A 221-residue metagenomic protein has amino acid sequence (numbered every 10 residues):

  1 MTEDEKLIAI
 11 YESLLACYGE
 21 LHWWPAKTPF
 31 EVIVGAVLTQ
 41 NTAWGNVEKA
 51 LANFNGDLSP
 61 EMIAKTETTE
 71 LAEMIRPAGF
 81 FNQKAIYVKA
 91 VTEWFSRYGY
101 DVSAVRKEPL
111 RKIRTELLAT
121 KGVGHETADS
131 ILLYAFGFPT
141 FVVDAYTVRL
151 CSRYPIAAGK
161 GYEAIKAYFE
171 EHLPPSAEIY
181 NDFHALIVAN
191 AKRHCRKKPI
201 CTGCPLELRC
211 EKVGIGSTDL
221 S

Functional and structural regions predicted by a protein language model:
E3-L220: Catalytic cores of DNA base-excision repair glycosylases
